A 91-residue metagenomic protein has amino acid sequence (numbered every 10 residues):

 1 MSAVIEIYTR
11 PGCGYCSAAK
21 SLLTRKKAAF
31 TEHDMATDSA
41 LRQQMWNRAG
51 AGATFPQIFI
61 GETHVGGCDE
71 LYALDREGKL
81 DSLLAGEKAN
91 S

Functional and structural regions predicted by a protein language model:
M1-A29: Local sequence-structure signature of Cys/Sec-based thiol-disulfide redox active-site neighborhoods
M1-V4, A85-S91: Compositionally biased, disordered extreme N-termini, encompassing classical targeting presequences
G14, A40, G66: Short alpha-helical
C16, S39, L74: Loop/helix-junction capping segments adjacent to catalytic residues or to phosphate/diphosphate-binding pockets
M35-A53, K79-G86: Thioredoxin-like thiol-disulfide oxidoreductase module
G50-F59, D69: Structural micro-motif
I60-A89: Non-catalytic, surface beta->alpha helical segment in thiol-disulfide oxidoreductase systems
